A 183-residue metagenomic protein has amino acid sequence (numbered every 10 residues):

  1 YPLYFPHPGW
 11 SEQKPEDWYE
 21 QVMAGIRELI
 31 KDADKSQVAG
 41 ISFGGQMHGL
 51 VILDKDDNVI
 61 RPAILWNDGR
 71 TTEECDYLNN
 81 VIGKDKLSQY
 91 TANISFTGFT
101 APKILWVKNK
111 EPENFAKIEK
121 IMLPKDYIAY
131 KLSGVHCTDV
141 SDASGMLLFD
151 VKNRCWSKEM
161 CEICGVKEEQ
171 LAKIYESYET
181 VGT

Functional and structural regions predicted by a protein language model:
Y1-R61, Q89, K117, A172-K173: N-terminal glycine/serine-rich phosphate-binding loop of ATP-dependent small-molecule kinases, especially carbohydrate
Y1-W10, K86-L87, C137-S144, K167-E168: Gly-rich Lys/Arg/Thr-decorated short loops/hinges at beta-loop-alpha junctions or inter-strand turns that position
R27, K31, N80, N109-A116 (+4 more regions): Generic secondary-structure signature for well-ordered alpha-helical cores
K35-V38, D85-S95, N114-M122, E168: A short alpha-helix-loop-beta-strand transition element characteristic of N-terminal alpha/beta dinucleotide-binding
Q37, G44-Q46, T100, M122-D126 (+1 more regions): Short, basic and Ser/Thr-rich N-terminal targeting/leader segments
L50-L78, K117-I118, M122-S157: Glycine-rich phosphate-binding loop of actin/hexokinase-like ATP-binding domains
N67-K110, Y127, D150-I163: Glycine-rich phosphate-binding loop plus the immediately following alpha-helix
S144-T183: ATP-dependent carbohydrate kinase catalytic cores
